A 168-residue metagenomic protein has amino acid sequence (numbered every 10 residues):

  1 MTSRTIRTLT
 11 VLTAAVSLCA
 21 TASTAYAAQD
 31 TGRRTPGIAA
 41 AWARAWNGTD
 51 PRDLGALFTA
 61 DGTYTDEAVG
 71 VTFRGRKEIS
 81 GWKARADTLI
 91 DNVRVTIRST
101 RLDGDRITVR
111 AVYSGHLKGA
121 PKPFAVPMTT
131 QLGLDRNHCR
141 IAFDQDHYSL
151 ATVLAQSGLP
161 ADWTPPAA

Functional and structural regions predicted by a protein language model:
T2-T5, L9-A56, A60, P160-A168: Short, low-complexity N-terminal intrinsically disordered segments enriched in polar/charged residues
A28, Y64, A142-D144: Intrinsically disordered, low-complexity regulatory regions of eukaryotic regulatory proteins
A28-T31, V71-T72, P121: Alpha-helix initiation/capping motif
R34, E78, F124: Soluble or luminal CAZymes and related metallo-dependent hydrolases
N47-D50, D66, D144-D146: Acidic side chains
P51-G104: A solvent-exposed, acidic/Ser-Thr-rich amphipathic alpha-helical stretch
G81-A168: A beta-strand edge to alpha-helix "cap/lid" segment located at domain peripheries
